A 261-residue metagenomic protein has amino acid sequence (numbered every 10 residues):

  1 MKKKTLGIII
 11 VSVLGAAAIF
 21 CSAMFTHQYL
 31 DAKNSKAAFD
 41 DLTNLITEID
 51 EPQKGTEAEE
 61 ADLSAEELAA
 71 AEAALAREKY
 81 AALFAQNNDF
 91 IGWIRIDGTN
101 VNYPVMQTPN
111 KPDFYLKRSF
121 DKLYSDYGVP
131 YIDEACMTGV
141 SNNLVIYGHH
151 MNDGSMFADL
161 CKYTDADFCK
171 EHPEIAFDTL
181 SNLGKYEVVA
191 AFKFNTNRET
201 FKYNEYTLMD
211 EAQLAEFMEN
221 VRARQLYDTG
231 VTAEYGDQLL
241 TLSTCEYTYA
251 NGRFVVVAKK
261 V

Functional and structural regions predicted by a protein language model:
M1-G15: N-terminal Sec-pathway targeting helices
A18-V261: Solvent-exposed, non-transmembrane regions of membrane-associated and secreted proteins
